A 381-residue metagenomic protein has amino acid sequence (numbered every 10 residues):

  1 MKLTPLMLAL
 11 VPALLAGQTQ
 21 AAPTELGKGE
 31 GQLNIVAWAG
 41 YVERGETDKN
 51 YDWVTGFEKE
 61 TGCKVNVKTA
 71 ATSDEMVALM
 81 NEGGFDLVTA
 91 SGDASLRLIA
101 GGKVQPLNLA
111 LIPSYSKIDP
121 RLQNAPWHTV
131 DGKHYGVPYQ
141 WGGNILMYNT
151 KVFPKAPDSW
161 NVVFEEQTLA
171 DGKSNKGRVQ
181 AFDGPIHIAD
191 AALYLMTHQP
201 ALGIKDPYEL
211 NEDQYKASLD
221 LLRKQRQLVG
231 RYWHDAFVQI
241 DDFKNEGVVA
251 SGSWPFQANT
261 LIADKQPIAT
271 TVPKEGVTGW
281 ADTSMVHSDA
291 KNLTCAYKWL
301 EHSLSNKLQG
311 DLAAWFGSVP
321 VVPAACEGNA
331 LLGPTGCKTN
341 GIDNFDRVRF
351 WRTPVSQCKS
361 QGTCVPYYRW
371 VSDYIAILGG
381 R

Functional and structural regions predicted by a protein language model:
M1-L33, R381: Short, low-complexity disordered leader/linker segments with a strong preference for bacterial N-terminal type II
A22-L98: Early extracytoplasmic/lumenal segment of secretory-pathway proteins
E43-D48, T89-V238: Extracytoplasmic ligand-binding site segments that recognize negatively charged/polar headgroups
M80, D242-K244, V286: Hydrophobic residues within well-ordered alpha-helices
D86-A90, Y232, V249-W254, A269-T270: Paired acidic/hydrophobic, glycine-rich loop segments that form the ligand-binding mouth/hinge of periplasmic-binding
S253, I262-W315, G380-R381: Extracytoplasmic/periplasmic substrate-recognition and gating elements
H287-P354: Mature extracytoplasmic/periplasmic domains
R347-R381: Conserved C-terminal helix/tail region of periplasmic/extracytoplasmic solute-binding proteins
